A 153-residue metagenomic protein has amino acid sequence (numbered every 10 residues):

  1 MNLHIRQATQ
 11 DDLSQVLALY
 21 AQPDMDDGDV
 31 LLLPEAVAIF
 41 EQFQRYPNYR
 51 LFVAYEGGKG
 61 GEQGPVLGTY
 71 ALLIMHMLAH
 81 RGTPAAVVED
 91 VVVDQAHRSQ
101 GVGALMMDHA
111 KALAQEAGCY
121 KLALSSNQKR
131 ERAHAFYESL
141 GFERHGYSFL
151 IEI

Functional and structural regions predicted by a protein language model:
M1-D11: Conserved N-terminal entry element of GNAT/NAT acetyltransferase domains
L17-E41: Conserved GNAT-fold acetyl-CoA-binding loop/helix
E41-V53, V87: A short helix-loop-beta-strand connector motif used in the catalytic cores of GNAT acetyltransferases and, in some
V53, E62-I74: Conserved beta-strand in the GNAT
M77-V88, R98, H145: A conserved beta-turn-beta hairpin within the catalytic core of GNAT-like acetyltransferases that forms part
D90-V93, S99-A112, S139: Conserved acetyl-CoA-binding loop-helix of GNAT-fold acetyltransferases
A104, E116, Q128-G146: Conserved active-site alpha-helix within GNAT-family acetyltransferase domains
A114-S125: Conserved GNAT acetyl-CoA-binding A-motif
